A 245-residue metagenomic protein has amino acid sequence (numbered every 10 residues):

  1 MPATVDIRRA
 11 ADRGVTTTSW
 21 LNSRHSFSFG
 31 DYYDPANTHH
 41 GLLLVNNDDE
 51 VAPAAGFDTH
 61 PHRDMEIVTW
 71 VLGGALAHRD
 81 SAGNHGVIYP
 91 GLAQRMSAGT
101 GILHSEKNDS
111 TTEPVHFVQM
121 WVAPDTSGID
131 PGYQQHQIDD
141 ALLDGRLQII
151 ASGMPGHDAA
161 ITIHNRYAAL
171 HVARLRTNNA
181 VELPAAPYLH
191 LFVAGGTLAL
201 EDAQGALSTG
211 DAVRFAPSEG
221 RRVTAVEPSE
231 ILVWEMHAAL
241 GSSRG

Functional and structural regions predicted by a protein language model:
M1-G245: Jelly-roll (double-stranded beta-helix
